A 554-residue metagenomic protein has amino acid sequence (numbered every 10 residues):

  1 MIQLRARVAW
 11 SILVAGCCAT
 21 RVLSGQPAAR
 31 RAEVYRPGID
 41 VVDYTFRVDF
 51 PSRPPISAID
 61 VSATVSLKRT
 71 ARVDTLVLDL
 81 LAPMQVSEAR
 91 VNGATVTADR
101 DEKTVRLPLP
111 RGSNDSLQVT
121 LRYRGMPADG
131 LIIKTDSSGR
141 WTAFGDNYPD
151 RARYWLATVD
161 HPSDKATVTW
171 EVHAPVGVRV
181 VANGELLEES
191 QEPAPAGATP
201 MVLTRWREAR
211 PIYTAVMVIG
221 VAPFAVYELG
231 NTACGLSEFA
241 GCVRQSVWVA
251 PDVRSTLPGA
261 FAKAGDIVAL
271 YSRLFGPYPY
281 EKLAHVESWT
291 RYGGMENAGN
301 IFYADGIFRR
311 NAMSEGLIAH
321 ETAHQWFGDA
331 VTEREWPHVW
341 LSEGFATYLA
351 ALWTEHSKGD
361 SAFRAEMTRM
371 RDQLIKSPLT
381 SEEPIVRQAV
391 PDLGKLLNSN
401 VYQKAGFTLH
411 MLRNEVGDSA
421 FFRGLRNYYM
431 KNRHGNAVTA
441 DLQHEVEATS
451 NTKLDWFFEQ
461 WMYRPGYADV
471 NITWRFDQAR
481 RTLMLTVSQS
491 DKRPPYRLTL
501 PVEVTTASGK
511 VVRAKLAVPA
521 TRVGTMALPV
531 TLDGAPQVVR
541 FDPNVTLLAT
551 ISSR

Functional and structural regions predicted by a protein language model:
C17-D60, K68, S138-T142, R153 (+2 more regions): N-terminal, polar/Ser/Thr-rich
Y35-G38, Y123-T169, A222-G230, V545-R554: Glycine/proline-rich low-complexity spacer/linker segments in large multi-domain proteins
V61, D146-D150, T158-A319, Y348-A351: Hydrophobic helix-coil surface modules that form long, contiguous segments used for peptide/substrate interaction
A71, P279, V390, N398-L485: Amphipathic alpha-helical substructures
L76, L81-G139, A194-P200, R205 (+2 more regions): A surface-exposed beta-strand-loop module
Q85-N92, V181, D455, D469-D542: Beta-strand-rich binding/interaction modules
A209, E238, E343-M411, E415-V416 (+1 more regions): Acidic/His/Gly-enriched intrinsically disordered linker/tail segments that often contain short helix/coil "MoRF-like"
P258, A262, N300-T368, L425: Zinc-dependent metallopeptidase catalytic helix centered on the HExxH motif and its immediate flanking segment
